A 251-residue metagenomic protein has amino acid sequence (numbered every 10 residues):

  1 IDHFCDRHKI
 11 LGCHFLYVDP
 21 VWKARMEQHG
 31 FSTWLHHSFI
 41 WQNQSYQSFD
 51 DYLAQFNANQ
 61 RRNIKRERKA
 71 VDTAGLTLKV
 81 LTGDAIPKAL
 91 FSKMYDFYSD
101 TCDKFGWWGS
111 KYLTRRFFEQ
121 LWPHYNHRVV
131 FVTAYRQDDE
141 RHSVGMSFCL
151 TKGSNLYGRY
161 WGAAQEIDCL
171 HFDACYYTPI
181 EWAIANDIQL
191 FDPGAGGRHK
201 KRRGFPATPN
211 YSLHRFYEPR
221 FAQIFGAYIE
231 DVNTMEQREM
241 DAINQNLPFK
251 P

Functional and structural regions predicted by a protein language model:
I1-H3, E166-A183, D192: Conserved acetyl-CoA-binding loop-helix of GNAT-fold acetyltransferases
D2-C169, H214-R215, A222, E230 (+1 more regions): A conserved beta-strand-loop-helix scaffold within acyl/acetyltransferase catalytic domains
H8-Y17, A183-A195: Conserved GNAT acetyl-CoA-binding A-motif
S92, D96, D173-E181, N186 (+1 more regions): Feature representing long, continuous alpha-helical segments
C149, E181-A185, Q189, R202-P206: Short, well-ordered loop/turn and helix-capping segments at boundaries between secondary-structure elements and domains
P193-P251: Conserved catalytic-core subdomain
